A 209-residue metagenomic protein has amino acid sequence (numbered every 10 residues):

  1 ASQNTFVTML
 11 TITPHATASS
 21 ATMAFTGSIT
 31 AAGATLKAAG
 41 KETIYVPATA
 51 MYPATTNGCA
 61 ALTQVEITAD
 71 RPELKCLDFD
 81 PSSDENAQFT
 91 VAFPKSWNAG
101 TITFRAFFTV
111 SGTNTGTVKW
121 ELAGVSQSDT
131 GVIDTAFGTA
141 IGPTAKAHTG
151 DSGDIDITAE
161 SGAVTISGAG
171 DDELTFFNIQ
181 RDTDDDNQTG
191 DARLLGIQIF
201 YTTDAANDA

Functional and structural regions predicted by a protein language model:
A1-T68: Intrinsic low-complexity, repeat-rich intrinsically disordered segments enriched in small/flexible residues
A60-Q88: Surface-exposed, low-complexity/disordered Ser/Thr/Gly/Pro/Asn-rich loops and linkers
P81-S96, T101: Short beta-strands within extracellular/lumenal beta-sheet-rich domains
G100-V110, V118: A short beta-strand element within beta-rich, extracytoplasmic domains of secreted/secretory-pathway proteins
N114-E121, D191-L194: Short coil-to-beta strand junction motifs in C2/discoidin
V132-G168: Extracellular carbohydrate recognition and processing domains and analogous Trp-centered ligand-binding platforms
S167-D182: Noncatalytic modules at the cell exterior or secretory-pathway interfaces, chiefly beta-strand-rich lectin/adhesion
Q180-A209: Proprotein-processing/basic-patch segments
